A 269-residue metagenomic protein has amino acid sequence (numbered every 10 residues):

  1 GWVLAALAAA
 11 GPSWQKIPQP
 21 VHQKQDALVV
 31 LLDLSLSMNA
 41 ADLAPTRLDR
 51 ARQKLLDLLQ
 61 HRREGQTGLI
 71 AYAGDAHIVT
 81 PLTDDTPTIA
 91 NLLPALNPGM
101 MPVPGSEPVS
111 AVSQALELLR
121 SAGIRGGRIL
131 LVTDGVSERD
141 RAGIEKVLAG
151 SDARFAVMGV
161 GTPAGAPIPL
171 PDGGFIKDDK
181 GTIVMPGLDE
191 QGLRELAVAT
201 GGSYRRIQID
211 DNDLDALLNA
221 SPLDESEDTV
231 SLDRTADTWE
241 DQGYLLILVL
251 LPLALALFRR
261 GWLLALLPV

Functional and structural regions predicted by a protein language model:
G1-H22, E227-V269: C-terminal signal-anchor/stop-transfer transmembrane helix together with its immediate cytosolic, Lys/Arg-enriched
G11-G127, R139-G143: Membrane-embedded segments
A27, I207-Q242, L246: Juxtamembrane amphipathic/hinge helix adjacent to a transmembrane helix
V29, I70, L130, A156-M158 (+1 more regions): Hydrophobic/aromatic beta-strand patches that form the interior of the parallel beta-sheet core in alpha/beta enzyme
L36-S37, G74-I78, G135-E138, G161-G165 (+1 more regions): Solvent-exposed loop/turn segments at secondary-structure junctions within structured extracellular/periplasmic domains
G65-Q66, R125-G127, S151-A156, S203: Loop/turn elements at helix/coil->beta-strand transitions in domains of secreted/extracellular proteins
H77, P94-N97, G192-N212, N219-A220: Extracytoplasmic/periplasmic regions of membrane proteins
P102-S106, G135-A199: VWA/integrin I-like adhesion module and closely mimicked acidic/polar interface patches used
